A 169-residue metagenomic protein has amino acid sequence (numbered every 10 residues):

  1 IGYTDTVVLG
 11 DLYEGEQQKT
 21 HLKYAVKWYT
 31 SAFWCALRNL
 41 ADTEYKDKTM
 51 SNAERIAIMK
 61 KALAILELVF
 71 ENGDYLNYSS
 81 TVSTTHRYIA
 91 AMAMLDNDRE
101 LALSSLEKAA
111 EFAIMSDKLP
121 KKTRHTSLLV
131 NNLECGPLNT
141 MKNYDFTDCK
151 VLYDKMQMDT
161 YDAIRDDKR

Functional and structural regions predicted by a protein language model:
I1, L9-L12, E16-C35, L66-Y78: Flexible helix-coil transition and linker loops at the boundaries of alpha-helical arrays
D5-T6, R55: Generic hydrophobic/packing signal
T6, Y13-E16, E44, T49 (+2 more regions): Residue at a conserved register position within TPR or TPR-like alpha-solenoid repeats
T6-L9, K19, K60, L103: Generic N-terminal initiation segments characterized by hydrophobic and/or small/turn-forming residues
G15-L22, N52, M59, R99: TPR-repeat structural position
L37-D42, E54-K168: Alpha-helical protein-protein interaction modules
